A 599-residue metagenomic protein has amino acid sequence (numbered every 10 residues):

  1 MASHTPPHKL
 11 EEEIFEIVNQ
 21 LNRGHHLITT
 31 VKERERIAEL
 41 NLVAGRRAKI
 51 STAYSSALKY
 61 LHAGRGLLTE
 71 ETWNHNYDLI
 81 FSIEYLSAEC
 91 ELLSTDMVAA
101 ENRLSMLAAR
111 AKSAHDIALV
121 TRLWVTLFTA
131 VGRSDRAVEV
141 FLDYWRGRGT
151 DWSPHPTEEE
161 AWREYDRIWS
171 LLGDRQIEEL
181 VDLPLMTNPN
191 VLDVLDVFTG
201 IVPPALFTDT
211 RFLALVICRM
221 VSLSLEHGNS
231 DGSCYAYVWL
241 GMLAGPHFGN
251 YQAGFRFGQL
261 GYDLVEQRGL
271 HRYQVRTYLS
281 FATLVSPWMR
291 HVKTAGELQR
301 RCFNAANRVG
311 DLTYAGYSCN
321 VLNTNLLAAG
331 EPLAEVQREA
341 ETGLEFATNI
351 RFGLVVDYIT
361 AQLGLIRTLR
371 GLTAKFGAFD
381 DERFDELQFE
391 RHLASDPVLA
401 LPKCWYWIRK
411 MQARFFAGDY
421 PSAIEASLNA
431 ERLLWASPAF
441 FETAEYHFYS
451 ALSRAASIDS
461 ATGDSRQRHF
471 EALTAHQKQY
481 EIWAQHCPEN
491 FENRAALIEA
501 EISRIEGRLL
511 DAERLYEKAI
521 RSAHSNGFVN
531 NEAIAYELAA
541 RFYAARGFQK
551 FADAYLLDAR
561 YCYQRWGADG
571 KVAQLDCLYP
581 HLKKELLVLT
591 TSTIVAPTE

Functional and structural regions predicted by a protein language model:
M1-K112, D116-L127, R136-D143, T187-N229 (+3 more regions): Extended alpha-helical scaffolding segments used for macromolecular assembly and cargo binding
P7-E11, V31, E70-H75, R110-A114 (+13 more regions): Short coil/turn linkers that connect adjacent helices within long alpha-helical scaffolds, especially alpha-solenoid
E12, N19-L40, T129-L215, L327-R409 (+3 more regions): Amphipathic helix-loop-helix modules that constitute alpha-helical solenoid scaffolds
I14, R34, S51-Y54, M97 (+12 more regions): TPR-repeat structural position
V18, N22, L42, H62 (+17 more regions): Alpha-solenoid helical repeat scaffolds
N19-G24, V43-I50, S82-L93, L119-V131 (+14 more regions): Tandem amphipathic alpha-helical repeat scaffolds
F384, D576-E599: Intrinsically disordered or compositionally simple regulatory linkers and C-terminal tails in signal-transduction
R466-A544, I594-T598: Generic long, charged, amphipathic alpha-helical segments
